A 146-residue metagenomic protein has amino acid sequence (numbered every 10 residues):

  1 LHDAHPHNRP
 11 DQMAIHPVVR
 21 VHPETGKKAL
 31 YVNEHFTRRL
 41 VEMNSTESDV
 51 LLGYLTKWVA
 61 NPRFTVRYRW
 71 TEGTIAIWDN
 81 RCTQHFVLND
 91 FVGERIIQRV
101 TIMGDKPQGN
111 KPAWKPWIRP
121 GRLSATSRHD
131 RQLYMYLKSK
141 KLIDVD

Functional and structural regions predicted by a protein language model:
L1-T65, I75-I77, R81-D146: Active-site environment of non-heme Fe oxygenases that use a 2-His-1-carboxylate facial triad
